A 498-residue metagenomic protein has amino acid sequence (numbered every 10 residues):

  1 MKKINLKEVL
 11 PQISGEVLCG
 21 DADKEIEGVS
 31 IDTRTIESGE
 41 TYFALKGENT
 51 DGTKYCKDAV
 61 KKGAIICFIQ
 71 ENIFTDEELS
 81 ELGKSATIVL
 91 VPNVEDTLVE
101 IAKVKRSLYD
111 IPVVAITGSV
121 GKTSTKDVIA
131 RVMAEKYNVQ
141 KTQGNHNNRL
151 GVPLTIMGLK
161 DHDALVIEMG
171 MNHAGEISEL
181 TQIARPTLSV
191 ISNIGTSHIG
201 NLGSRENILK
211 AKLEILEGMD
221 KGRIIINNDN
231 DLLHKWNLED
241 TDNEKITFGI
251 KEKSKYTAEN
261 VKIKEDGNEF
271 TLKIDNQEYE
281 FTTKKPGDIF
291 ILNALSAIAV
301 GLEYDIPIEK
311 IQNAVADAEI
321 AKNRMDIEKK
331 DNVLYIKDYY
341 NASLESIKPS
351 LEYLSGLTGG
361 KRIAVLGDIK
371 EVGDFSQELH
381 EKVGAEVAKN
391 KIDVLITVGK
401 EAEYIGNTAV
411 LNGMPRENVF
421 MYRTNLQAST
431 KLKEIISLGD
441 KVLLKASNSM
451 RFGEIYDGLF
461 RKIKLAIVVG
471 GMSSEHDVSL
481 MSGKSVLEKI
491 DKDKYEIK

Functional and structural regions predicted by a protein language model:
K2-A115, S124-R131, E135, L150 (+5 more regions): Short, basic phosphate-binding NTP loop
E8-P11, E95-N228, L233-N243, E434 (+4 more regions): Phosphate-binding loop of NTP-binding sites
V9, E40, A59, I101 (+13 more regions): Residue-level signal for inorganic ion chemistry
Q12, I73-E78, L82, V190-L334 (+4 more regions): Acidic, Mg2+-coordinating active-site environments of NTP-dependent enzymes
E40, K464-S473: Nucleotide-activated donor-dependent transferases that construct or modify glycoconjugates
G47-T50, A321, Y339-E417: Active-site beta-alpha connecting loops in nucleotide-dependent enzymes
C56-K61, Q182, S355, A388: Non-catalytic positions within long, well-ordered alpha-helices that form the structural scaffold/packing of enzyme
S473-I490: Glycine- and acidic-residue-enriched helix-capping/strand-helix junction motifs
